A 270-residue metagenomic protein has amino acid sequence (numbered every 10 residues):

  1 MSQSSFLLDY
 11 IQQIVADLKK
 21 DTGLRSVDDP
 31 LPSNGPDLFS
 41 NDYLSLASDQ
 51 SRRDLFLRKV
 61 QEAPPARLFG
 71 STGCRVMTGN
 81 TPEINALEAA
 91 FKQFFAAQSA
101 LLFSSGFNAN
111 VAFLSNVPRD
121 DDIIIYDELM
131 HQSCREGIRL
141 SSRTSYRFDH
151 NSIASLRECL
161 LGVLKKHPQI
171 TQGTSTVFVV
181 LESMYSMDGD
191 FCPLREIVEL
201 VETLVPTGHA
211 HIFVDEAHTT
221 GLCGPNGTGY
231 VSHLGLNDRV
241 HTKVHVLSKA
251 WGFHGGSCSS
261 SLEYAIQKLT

Functional and structural regions predicted by a protein language model:
S2-G70: N-terminal "arm"/small-domain region of PLP-dependent enzymes with the aminotransferase-like
D54-G106: Conserved N-terminal alpha-helix of the aminotransferase class I/II PLP-enzyme fold
S105, I125-S142: Substrate-binding/gating loop at the entrance of the active-site cleft, primarily in PLP-dependent aminotransferase-like
F113-Q132, I153, R157: Conserved PLP-anchoring active-site segment centered on the Schiff-base-forming lysine
D120, L140-S142, R239: Short, structured coil segments at secondary-structure junctions
Y146, H150-F213: Active-site phosphate-binding strand-loop segment of PLP-dependent enzymes
S232-Q267: Active-site PLP attachment segment
